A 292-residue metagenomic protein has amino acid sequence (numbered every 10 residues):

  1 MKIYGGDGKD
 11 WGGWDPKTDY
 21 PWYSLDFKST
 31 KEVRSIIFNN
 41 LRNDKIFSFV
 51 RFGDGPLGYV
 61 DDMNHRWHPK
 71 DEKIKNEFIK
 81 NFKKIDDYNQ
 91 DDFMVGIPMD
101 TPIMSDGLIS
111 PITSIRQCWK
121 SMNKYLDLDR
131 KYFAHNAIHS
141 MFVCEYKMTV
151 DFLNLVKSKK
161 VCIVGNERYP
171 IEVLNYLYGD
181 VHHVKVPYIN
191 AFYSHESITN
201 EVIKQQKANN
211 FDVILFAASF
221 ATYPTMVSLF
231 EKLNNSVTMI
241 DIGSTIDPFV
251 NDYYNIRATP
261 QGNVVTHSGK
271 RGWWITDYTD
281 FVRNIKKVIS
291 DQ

Functional and structural regions predicted by a protein language model:
M1-L177: Electropositive, gly/pro-rich neighborhoods at or near active sites that engage anionic ligands
E32-S35, E77-K84, E196-Q206, T222-Y223: A short, acidic, amphipathic alpha-helical segment used as a generic capping/interface helix at domain edges
G55, T101, S219-A221, T245: Short glycine-rich anion-binding loops that position phosphate/pyrophosphate groups of nucleotides and phosphorylated
M99, K185-P187, G243: Residues at the C-termini of beta-strands that transition into short coil/loop
P102, Y188-N190, I246: Residue-level detector of flexible, active-site-proximal loop/helix-junction positions within diverse enzyme catalytic
S114-I115, V161-D212: Conserved nucleotide-cofactor-binding alpha/beta core module
V213-A217: Short catalytic-loop micro-motif centered on adjacent basic/acidic residues
A221-Q292: C-terminal functional extensions of proteins
